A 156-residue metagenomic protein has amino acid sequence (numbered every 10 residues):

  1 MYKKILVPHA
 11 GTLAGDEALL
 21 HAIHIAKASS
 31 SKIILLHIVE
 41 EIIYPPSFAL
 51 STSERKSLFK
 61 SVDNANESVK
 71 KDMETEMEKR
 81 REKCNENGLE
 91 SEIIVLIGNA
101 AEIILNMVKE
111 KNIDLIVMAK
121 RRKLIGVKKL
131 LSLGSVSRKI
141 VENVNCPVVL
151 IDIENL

Functional and structural regions predicted by a protein language model:
M1-K60, N143: Small/aliphatic-rich secondary-structure junction motif
H21, S68-R80, I103: Short, solvent-exposed amphipathic alpha-helices that sit in or adjacent to ligand/effector-binding or catalytic
L36, E92-L96, V149: General small-molecule cofactor/ligand-binding pocket signal
K56-D72, G126, L130: A short acidic, glycine-rich active-site loop that binds or catalyzes chemistry on phosphate/adenosine moieties
K79-I116, N155-L156: Structural beta-alpha unit
N106-L156: Gly/Ser-rich helix-loop-strand patches that form or flank binding pockets for ribonucleotide-derived cofactors
